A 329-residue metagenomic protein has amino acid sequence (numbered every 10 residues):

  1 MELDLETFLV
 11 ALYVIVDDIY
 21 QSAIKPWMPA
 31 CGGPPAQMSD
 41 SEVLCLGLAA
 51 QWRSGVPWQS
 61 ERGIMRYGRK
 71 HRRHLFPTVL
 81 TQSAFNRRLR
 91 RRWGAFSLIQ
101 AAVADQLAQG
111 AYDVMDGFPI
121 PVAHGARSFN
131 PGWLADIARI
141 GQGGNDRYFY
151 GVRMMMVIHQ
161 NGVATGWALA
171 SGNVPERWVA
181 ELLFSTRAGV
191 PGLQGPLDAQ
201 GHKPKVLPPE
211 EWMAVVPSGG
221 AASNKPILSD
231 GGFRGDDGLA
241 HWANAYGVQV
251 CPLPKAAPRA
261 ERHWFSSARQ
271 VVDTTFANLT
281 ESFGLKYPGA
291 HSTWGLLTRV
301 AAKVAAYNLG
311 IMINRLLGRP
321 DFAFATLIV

Functional and structural regions predicted by a protein language model:
M1-V329: Short alpha-helical elements
